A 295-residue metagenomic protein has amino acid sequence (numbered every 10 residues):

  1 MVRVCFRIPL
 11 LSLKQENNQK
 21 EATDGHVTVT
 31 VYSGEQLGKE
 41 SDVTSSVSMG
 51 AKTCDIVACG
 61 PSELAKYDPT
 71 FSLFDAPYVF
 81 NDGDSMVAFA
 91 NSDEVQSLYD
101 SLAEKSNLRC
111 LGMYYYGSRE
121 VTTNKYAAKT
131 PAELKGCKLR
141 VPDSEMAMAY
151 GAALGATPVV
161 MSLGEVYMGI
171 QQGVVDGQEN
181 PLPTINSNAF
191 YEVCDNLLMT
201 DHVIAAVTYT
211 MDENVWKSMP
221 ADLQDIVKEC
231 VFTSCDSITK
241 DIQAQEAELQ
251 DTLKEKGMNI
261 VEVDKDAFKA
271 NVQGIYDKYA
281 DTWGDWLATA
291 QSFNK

Functional and structural regions predicted by a protein language model:
M1-D84, E94, A103-K105, R109-K295: N-terminal secretory/targeting leader peptides
A88-Y99: Signature of the catalytic double-stranded beta-helix
